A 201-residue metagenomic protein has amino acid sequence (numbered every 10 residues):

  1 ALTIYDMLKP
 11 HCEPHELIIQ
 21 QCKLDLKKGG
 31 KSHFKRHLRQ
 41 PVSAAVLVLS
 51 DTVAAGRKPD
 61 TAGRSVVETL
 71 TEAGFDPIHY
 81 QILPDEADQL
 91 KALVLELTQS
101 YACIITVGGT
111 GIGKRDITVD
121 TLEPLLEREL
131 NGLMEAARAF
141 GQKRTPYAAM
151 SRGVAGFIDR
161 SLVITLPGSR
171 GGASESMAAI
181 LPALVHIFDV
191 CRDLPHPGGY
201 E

Functional and structural regions predicted by a protein language model:
A1-V42, A54, M150-E201: C-terminal binding/interaction regions
D6-E13, F34-D85: Glycine-rich phosphate/diphosphate-binding loop of Rossmann-like nucleotide-binding domains
L24-K27, L49-T52, D85, G108-T110: Short, ordered loop/turn segments at secondary-structure junctions
L47-L49, T106-G108, S151, T165-P167: Short beta-strand segments
K58-D60, D116-D120, M177-A178: Short amphipathic alpha-helical segments
V67-V107, G111-E129: N-terminal small/polar loop signature for handling phosphorylated ligands or for N-terminal nucleophile
A102, Y147, S161: Conserved acidic residues
E123-A148, I187-P197: Short, acidic/small-residue loops that bind anionic groups at enzyme active sites
